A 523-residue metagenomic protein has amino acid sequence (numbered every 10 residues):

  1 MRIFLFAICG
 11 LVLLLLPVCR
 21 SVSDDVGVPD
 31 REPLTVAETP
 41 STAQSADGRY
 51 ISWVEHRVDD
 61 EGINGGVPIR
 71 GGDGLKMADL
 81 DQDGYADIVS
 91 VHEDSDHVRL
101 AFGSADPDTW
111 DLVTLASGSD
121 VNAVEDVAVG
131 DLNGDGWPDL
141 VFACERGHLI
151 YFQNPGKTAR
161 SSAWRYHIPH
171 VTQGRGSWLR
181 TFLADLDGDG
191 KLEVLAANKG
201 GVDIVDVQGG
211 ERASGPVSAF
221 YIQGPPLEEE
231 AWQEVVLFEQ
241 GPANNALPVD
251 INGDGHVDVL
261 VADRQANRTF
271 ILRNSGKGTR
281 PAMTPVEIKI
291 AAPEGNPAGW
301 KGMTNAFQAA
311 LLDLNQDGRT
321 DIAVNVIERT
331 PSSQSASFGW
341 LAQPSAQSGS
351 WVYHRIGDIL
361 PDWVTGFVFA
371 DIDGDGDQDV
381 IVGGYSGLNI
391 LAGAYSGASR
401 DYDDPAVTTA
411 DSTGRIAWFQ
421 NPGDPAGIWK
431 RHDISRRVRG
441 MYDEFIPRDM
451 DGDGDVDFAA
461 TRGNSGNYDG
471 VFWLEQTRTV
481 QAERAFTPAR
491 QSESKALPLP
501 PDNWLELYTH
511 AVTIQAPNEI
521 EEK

Functional and structural regions predicted by a protein language model:
M1-F4: Positively charged n-region of N-terminal signal peptides that target proteins for export
A7-P17: Bacterial N-terminal signal peptides
C19-K523: Beta-propeller-forming repeat regions
